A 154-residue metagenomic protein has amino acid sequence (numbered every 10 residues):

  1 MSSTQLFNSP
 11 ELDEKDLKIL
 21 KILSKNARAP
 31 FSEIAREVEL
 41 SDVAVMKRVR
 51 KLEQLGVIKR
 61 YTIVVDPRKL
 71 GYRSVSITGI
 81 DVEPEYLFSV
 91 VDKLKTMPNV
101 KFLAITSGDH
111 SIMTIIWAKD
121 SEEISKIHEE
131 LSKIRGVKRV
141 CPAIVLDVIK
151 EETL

Functional and structural regions predicted by a protein language model:
M1-L154: A compositional/biophysical signature of low hydrophobicity enriched in polar/charged and small residues
